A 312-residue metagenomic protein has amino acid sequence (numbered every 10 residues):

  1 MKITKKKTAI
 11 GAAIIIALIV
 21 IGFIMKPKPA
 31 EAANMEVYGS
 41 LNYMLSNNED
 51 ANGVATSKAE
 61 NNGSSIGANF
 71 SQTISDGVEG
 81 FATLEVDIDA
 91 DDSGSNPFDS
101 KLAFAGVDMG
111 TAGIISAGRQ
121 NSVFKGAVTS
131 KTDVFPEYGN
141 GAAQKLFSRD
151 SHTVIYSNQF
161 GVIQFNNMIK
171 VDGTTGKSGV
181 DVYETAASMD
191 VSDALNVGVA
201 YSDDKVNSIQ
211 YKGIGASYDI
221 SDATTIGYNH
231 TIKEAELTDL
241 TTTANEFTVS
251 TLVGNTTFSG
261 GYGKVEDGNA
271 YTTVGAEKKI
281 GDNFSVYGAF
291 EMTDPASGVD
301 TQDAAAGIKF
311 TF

Functional and structural regions predicted by a protein language model:
K2-F312: Outer-membrane beta-barrel proteins
